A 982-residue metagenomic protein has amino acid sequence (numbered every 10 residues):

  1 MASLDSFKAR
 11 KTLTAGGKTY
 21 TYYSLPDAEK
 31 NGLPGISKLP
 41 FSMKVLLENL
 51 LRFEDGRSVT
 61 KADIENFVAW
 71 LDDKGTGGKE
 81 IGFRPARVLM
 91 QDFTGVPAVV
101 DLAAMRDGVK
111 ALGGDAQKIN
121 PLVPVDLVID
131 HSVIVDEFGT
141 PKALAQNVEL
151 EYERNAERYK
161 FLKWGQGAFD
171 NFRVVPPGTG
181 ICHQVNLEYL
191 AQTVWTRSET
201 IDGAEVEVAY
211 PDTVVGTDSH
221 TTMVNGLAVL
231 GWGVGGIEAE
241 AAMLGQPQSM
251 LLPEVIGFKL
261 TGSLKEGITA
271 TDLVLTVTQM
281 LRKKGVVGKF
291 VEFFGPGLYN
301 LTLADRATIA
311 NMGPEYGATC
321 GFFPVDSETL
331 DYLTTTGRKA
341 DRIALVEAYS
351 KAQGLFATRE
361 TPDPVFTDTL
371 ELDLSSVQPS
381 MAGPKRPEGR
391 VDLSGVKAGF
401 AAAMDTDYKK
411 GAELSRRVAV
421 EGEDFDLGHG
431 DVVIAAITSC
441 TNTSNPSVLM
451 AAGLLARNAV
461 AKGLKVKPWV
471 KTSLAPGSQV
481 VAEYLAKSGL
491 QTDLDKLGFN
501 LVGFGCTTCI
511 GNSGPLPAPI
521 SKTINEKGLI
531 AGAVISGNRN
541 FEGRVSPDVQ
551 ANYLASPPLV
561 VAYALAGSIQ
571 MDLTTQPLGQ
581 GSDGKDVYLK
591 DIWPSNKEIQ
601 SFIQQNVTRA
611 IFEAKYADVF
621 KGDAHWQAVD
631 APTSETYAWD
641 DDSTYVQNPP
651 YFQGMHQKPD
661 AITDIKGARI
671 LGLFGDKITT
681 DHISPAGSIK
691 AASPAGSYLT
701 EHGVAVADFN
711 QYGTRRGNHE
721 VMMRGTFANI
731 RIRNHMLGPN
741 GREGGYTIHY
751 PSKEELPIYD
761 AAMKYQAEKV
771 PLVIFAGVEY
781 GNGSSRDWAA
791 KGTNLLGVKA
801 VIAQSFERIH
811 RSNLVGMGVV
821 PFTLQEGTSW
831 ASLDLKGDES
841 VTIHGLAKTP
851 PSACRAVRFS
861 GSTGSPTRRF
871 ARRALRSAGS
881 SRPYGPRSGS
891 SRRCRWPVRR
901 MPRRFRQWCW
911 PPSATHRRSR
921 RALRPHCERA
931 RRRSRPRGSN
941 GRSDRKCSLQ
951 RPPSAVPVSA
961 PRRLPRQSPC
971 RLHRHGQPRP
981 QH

Functional and structural regions predicted by a protein language model:
M1-S919, P961-H982: Fe-S-dependent hydro-lyases/dehydratases of central metabolism
R903, W910-S968: Compositionally biased, low-complexity flexible segments
